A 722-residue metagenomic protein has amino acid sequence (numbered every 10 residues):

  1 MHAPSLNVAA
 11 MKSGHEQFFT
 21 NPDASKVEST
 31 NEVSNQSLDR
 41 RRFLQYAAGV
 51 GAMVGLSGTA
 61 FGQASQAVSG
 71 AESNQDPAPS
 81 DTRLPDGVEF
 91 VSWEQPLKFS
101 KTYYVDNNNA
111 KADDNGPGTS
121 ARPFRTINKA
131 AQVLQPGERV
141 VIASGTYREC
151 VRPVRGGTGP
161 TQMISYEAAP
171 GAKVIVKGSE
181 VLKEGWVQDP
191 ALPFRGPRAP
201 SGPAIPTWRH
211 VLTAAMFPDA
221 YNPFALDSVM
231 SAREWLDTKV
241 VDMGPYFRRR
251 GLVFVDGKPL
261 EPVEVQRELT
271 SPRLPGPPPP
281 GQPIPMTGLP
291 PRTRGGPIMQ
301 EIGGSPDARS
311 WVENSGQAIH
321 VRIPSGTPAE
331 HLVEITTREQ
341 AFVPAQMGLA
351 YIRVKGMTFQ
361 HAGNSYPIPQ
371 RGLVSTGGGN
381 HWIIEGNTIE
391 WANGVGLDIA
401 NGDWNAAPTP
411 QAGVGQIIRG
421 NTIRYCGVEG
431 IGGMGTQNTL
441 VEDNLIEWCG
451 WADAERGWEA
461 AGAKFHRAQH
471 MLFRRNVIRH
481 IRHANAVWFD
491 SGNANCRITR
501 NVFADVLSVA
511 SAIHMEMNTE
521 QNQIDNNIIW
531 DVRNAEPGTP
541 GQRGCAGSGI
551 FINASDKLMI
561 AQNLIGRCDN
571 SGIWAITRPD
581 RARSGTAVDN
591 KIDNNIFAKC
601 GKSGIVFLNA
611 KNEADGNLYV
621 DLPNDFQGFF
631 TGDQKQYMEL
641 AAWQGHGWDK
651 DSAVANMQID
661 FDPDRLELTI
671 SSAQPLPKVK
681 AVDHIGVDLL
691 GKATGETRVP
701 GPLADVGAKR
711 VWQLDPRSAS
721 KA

Functional and structural regions predicted by a protein language model:
M1-D39, V50-V54, S65-Q66: N-terminal secretory signal peptides
L44, A48-G49, G55-G58: Sec-dependent N-terminal signal peptides
V54-G62, D505: Short hydrophobic alpha-helical membrane-anchoring segments
T59-E72: Signal peptide processing junction and immediate N-terminal pro/mature segment of secreted/exported proteins
N74-G378, T388-E390, G396, N405-T409 (+3 more regions): Extracellular polysaccharide-degrading/modifying enzymes targeting complex plant/algal/animal polysaccharides
C150-R152, G159-T161, Q340-F342, G363-G377 (+2 more regions): Glycine- and acidic/polar-rich repeat regions and solenoidal domains
W382-I383: Mature catalytic domains of secreted/periplasmic carbohydrate-active enzymes
